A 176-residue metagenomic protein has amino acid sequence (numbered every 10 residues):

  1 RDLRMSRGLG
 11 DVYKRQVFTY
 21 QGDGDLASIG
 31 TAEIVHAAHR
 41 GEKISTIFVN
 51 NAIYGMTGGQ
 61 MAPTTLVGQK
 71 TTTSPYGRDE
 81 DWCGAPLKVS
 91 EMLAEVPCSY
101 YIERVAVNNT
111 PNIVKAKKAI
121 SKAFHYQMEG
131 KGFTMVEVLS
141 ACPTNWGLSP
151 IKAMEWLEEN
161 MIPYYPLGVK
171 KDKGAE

Functional and structural regions predicted by a protein language model:
R1-Y13: Single conserved hydrophobic/aromatic residue that forms the stacking wall/gate of nucleotide- or nucleobase-binding
G10-K14, V35-K43, E95: Alpha-helix C-terminal capping segments
K14-I29, I44-V49: A short, small-residue-rich loop immediately preceding and capping a beta-strand
L26-A27, N51-M56, P143: Short gly/pro/ser/thr-enriched loop/turn and capping motifs at secondary-structure boundaries
T31-H36, M56-K70: Active-site-proximal loop->helix
G41-P63: A short, conserved beta-to-alpha structural element at the edge of catalytic cores that scaffolds binding
A62-E129: Conserved thiamine diphosphate
M128-E176: Flexible, low-complexity linker and terminal segments
